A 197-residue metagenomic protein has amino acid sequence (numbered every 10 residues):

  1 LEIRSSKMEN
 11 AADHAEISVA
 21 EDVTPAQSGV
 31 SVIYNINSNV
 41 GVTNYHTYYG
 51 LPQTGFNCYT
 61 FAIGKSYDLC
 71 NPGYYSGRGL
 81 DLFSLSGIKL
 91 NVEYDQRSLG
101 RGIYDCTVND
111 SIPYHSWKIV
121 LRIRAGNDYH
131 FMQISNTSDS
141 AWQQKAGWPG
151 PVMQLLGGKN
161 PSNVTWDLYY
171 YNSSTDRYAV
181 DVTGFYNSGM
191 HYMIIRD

Functional and structural regions predicted by a protein language model:
L1-S28: N-terminal propeptides/leader regions of secreted preproproteins that are proteolytically removed before maturation
E9-A12, E21, Y34-S38, T43 (+7 more regions): Intrinsic-disorder/low-complexity regions
D22-G102: Cysteine-nucleophile protease catalytic domains, especially the papain-like/related folds used in DUB/UBL proteases
G50, N127, S174-D176: Intrinsic-disorder/low-complexity loop/linker signature
D81-P149: ...with weaker cross-activation on analogous glycine-rich loops/strands in unrelated enzymes
S138-D197: Active-site or metal-binding loop neighborhoods of secreted/extracellular toxin and effector enzymes
